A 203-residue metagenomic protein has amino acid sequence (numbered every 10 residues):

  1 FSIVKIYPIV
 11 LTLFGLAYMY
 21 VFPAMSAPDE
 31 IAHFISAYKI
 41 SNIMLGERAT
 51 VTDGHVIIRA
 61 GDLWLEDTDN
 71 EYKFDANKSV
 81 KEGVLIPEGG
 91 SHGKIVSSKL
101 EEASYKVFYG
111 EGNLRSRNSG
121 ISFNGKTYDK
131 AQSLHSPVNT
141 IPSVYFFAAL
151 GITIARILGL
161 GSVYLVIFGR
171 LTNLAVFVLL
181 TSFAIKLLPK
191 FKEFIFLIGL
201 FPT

Functional and structural regions predicted by a protein language model:
F1-L16: Start-transfer (signal-anchor) and selected internal transmembrane alpha helices of multi-pass inner/ER membrane
S2, S26, E30, Q132-T140: Aromatic-acidic/polar surface patches that form glycan- and anion
K5, L160-V163, S182-P202: Transmembrane-helix signature of polytopic, membrane-embedded enzymes that assemble or transfer cell-envelope glycans
L16, Y20, L150, I154 (+1 more regions): Hydrophobic membrane-targeting alpha-helices
A17-I31: Helix-to-loop transition at the C-terminal end of transmembrane segments
M44-F168: Interfacial juxtamembrane loops and adjacent helix segments that form the catalytic/substrate-binding surfaces
L171-L179: Membrane-embedded alpha-helical segments of multi-pass membrane proteins, especially the transmembrane helices
